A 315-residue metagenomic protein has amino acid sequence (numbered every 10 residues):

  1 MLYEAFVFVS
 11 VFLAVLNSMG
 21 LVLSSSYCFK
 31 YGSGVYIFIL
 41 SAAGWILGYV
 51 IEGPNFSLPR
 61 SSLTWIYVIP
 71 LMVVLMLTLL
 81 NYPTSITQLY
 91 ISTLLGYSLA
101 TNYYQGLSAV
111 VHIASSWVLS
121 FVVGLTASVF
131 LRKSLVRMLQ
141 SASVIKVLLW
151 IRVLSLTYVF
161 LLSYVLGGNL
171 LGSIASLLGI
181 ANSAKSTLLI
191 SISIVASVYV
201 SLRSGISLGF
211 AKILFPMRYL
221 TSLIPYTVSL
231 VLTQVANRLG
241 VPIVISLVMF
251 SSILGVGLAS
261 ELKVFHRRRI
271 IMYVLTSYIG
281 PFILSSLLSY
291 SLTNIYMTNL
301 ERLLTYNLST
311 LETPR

Functional and structural regions predicted by a protein language model:
M1-R315: Multi-pass alpha-helical transmembrane bundle typical of ion/small-solute transporters and intramembrane aspartyl
